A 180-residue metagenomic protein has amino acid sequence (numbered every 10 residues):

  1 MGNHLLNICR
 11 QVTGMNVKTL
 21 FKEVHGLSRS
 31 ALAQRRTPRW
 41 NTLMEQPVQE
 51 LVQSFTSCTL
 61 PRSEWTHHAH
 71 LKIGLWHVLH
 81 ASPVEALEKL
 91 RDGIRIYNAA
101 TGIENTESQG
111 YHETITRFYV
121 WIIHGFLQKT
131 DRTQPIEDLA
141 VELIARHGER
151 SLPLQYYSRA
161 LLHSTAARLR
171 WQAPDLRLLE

Functional and structural regions predicted by a protein language model:
H4-L5: Short hydrophobic targeting helices and cationic amphipathic motifs that mediate membrane/organellar targeting
N16, L20-L32, R39: Ser/Thr/Pro-rich, acidic low-complexity intrinsically disordered regulatory segments
L43, S57-R132: Conserved, aromatic- and glycine-enriched, well-ordered alpha/beta core segments that occur as contiguous structural
S108-E180: A charged, amphipathic interaction segment
